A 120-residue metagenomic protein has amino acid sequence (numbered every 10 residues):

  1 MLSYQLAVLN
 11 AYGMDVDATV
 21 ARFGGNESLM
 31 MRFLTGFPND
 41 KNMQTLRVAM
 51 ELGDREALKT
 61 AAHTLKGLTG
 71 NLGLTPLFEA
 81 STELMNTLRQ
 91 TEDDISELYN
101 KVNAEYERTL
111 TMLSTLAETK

Functional and structural regions predicted by a protein language model:
M1-V8: Intrinsically disordered or compositionally simple regulatory linkers and C-terminal tails in signal-transduction
L6, D17-V20, T69, L74: Generic secondary-structure boundary/loop-capping signal
V8, Y12-T64, D94-A117: Long, amphipathic alpha-helical coiled-coil segments characteristic of histidine-phosphotransfer scaffolds
N42, D54-A61, T69-L88, E97: Short, well-ordered alpha-helical segments that carry or flank key catalytic/ligand-binding motifs at enzyme/regulatory
